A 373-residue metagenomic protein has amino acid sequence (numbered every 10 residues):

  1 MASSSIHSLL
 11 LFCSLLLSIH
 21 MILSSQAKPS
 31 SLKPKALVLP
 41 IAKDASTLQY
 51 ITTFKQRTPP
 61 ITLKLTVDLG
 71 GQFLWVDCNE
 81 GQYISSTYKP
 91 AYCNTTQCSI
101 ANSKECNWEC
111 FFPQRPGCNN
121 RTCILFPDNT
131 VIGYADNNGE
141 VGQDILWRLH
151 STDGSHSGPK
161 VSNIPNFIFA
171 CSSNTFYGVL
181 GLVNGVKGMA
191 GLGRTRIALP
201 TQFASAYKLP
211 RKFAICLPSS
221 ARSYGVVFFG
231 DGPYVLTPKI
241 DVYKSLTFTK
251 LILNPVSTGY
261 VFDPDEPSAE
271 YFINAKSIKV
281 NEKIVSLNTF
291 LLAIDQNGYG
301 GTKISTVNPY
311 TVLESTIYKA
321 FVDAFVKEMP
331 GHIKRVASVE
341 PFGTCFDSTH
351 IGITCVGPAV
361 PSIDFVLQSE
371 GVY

Functional and structural regions predicted by a protein language model:
A2-I61, L125-E140, Y177-G178, I240-G298 (+1 more regions): Pepsin-like aspartyl protease folds
A45-F167, C171-L182: Signature of the N-terminal lobe/flap region of pepsin-like aspartyl proteases
T52-F54, T62-V67, L74-V76, K187-L192 (+6 more regions): Conserved, well-structured core segments
L69-F73, D295-K327: Active-site beta-strand/loop microenvironment that shapes enzyme catalytic pockets
G71-L74, G81, F176, I197 (+2 more regions): Solvent-exposed loop/turn segments at secondary-structure junctions within structured extracellular/periplasmic domains
C78-N119, I317-P361: A compact, surface-exposed functional segment
V131-E270, T302-K303, F365, E370: Glycine-rich flap/beta-hairpin and adjacent strands of clan AA aspartyl proteases
G357-Y373: C-terminal hydrophobic structural anchor segments that stabilize assembly/packing rather than catalytic chemistry
